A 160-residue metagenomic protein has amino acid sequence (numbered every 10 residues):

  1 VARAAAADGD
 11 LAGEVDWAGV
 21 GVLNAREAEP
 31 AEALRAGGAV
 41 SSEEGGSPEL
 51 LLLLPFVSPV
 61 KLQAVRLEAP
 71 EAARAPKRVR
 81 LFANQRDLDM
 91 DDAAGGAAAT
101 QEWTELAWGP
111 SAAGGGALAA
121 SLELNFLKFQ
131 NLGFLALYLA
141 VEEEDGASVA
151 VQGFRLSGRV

Functional and structural regions predicted by a protein language model:
V1-P55: Disordered, acidic Ser/Thr/Pro-rich linker "stalks" and the adjacent N-terminal cap of the next globular domain
G38-A94, F126-V160: Aromatic, loop-rich ligand-recognition surfaces of beta-strand-rich domains
A93-L127: Extended, solvent-exposed segments with strong compositional bias
